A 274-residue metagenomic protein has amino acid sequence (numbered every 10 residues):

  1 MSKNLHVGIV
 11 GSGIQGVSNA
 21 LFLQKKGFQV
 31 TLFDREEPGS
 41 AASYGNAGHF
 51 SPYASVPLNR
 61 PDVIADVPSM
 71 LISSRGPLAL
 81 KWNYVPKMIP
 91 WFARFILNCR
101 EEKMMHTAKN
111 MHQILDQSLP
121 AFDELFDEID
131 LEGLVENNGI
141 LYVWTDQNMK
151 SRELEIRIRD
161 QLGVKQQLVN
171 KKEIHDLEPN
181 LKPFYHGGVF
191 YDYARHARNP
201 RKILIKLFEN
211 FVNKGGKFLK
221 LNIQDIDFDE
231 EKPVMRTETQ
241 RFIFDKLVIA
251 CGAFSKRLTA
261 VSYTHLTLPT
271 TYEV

Functional and structural regions predicted by a protein language model:
V7-T31: N-terminal Rossmann-like FAD-binding beta1-loop-alpha1 element of flavoenzymes
F28-Y44: Glycine-rich FAD pyrophosphate-binding loop
G48-K171: Dinucleotide-binding Rossmann-like beta1-alpha1 core, especially the glycine-rich loop that anchors the ADP
R157, G188-D227: Helical element adjacent to the flavin cofactor pocket in flavoenzyme catalytic cores
D227-R241: Conserved beta-strand-loop-beta-strand element in the redox core of flavoprotein oxidoreductases
I243-G252: Short hydrophobic core segments
C251-S262: Flavin (primarily FAD) binding-site architecture
T264-T270: Conserved small/polar residues in nucleotide/adenosyl-binding loops
